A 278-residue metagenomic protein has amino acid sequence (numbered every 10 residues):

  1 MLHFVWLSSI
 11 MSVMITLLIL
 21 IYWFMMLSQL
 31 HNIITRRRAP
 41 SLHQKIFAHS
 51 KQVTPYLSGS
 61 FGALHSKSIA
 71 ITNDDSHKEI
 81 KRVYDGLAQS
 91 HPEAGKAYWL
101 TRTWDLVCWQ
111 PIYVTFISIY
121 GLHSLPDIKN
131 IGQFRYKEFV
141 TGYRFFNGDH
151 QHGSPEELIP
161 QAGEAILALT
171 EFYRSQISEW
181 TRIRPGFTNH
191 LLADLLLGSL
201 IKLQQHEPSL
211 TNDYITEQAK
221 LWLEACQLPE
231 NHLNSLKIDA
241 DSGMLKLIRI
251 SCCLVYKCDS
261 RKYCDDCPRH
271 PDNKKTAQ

Functional and structural regions predicted by a protein language model:
V5-W6, Y113: Intrinsic structural disorder/low-complexity segments
W6-S12: Low-acidity, Ser/Thr- and Arg-rich intrinsically disordered low-complexity segments
L20-L100: Generic N-terminal leader/targeting and pre-domain segments
I80-G243: Hydrophobic, aromatic-lined core segments that form the binding pocket/scaffold for planar heteroaromatic ligands
K220-Q278: Cys/His-clustered metal-coordination modules, chiefly Zn-binding fingers
